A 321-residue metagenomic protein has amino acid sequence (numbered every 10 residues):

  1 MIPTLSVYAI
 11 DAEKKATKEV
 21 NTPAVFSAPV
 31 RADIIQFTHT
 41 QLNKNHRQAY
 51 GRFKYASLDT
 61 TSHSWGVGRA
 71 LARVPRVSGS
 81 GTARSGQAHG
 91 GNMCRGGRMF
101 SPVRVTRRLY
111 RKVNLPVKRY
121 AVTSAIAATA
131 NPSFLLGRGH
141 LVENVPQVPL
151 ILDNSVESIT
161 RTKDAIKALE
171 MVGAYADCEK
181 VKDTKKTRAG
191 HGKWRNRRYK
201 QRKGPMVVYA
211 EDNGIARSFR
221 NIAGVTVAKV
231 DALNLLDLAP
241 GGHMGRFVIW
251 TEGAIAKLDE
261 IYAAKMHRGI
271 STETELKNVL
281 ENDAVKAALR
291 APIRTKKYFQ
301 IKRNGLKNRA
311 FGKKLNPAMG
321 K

Functional and structural regions predicted by a protein language model:
M1-Y8: Intrinsically disordered, low-complexity N-terminal regulatory regions of eukaryotic transcriptional regulators
A9, A24, E252: Pocket-edge structural micro-motifs
E13-Y209, A263-K321: Basic, glycine/proline-rich low-complexity segments that contact nucleic acids
K163, A216-R217: Alpha-helical elements of the RecA-like P-loop NTPase motor core of helicases
R198-E211, R217-L276: Short basic, glycine-rich beta-strand/loop surfaces that mediate nucleic-acid
